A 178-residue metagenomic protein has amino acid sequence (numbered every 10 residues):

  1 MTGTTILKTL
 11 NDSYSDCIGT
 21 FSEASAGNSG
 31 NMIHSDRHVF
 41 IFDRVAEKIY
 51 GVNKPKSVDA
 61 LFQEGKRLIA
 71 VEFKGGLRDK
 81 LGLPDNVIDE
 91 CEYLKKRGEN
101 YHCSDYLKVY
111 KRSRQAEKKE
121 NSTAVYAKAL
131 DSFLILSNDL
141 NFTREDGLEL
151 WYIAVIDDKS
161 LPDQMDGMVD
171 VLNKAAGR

Functional and structural regions predicted by a protein language model:
M1-V58, G65: Basic, amphipathic N-terminal segments that precede the first structured/catalytic domain
G3-L7, S15, G147, D158 (+1 more regions): Intrinsically disordered, low-complexity regions
K8-D12, V109, A116-E117, D166: Surface/interface-facing alpha-helical segments and adjacent flexible terminal/loop regions used for partner/assembly
R37, K66, K74, G98-E99: Intrinsic-disorder/low-complexity loop/linker signature
K54-P55, G65-R67, K119, T123-Y126: Alpha-helix initiation and capping sites
A60-F62, R67-G75, S132: Conserved catalytic cores of phosphodiester-cleaving nucleases, focusing on short active-site segments
G76-K159: Catalytic cores of nucleic-acid endonucleases
L150-R178: Short, low-complexity, polybasic intrinsically disordered segments
